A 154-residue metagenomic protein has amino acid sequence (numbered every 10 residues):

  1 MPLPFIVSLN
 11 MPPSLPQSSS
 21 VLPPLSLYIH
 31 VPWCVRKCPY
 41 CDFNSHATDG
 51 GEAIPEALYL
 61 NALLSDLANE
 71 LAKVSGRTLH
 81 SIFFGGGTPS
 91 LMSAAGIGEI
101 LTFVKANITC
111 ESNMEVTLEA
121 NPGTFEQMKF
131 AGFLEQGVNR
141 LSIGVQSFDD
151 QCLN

Functional and structural regions predicted by a protein language model:
M1-L27, S75-R77: N-terminal [4Fe-4S]-dependent radical SAM core
V21-L58, Q136, Q146, D150-N154: Canonical Radical SAM [4Fe-4S] cluster-binding loop centered on the CxxxCxxC motif and its immediate flanking residues
L27, D66-V74, Q127-G137: Short amphipathic alpha-helices and their capping/turn segments at secondary-structure boundaries
C34, L63, F84, L118 (+1 more regions): Conserved, mostly hydrophobic/aromatic
T48, P89-L91, G123: Short strand->helix junction
A53, A57-L64, A94, G98 (+1 more regions): Non-membrane alpha-helical structural segments and their capping/turn regions in soluble enzymes
L58, A62-F83: Short Fe-S-cluster ligation motifs
H80, S93-N154: Radical SAM/AdoMet-radical enzyme domain recognition
